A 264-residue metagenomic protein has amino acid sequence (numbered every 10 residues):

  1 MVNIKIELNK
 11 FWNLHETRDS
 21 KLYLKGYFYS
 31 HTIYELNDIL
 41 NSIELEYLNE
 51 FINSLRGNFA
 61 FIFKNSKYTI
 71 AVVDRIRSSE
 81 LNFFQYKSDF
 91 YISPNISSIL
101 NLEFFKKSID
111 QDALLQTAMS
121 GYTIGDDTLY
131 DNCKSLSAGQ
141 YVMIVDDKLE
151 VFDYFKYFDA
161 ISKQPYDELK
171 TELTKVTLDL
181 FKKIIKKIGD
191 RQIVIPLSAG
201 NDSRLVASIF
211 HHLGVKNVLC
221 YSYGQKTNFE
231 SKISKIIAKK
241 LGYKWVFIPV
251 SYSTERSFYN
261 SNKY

Functional and structural regions predicted by a protein language model:
M1-L197, N201-R256: Cysteine-centered catalytic environments shared across enzyme families
S234, N260-Y264: Short low-complexity, flexible loop/linker segments enriched in glycine and/or proline with clustered acidic
